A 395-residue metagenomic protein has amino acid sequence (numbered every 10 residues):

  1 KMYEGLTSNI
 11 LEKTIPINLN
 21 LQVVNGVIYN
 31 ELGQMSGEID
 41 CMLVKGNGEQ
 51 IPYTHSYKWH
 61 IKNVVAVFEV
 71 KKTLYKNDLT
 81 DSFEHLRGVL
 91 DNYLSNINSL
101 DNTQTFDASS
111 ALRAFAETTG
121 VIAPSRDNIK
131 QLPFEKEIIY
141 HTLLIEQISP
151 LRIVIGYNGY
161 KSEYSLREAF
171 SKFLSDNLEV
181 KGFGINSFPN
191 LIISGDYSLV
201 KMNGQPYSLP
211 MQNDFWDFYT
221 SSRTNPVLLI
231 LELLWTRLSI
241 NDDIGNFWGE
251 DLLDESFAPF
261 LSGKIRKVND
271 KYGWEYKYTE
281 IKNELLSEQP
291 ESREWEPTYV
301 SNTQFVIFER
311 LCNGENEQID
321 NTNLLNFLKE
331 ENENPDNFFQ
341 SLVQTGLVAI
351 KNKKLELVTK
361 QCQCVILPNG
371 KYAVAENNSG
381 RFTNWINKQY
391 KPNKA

Functional and structural regions predicted by a protein language model:
K1-E38, L43-A395: Intrinsically disordered, low-complexity Ser/Thr/Pro/Gly-rich regulatory segments
